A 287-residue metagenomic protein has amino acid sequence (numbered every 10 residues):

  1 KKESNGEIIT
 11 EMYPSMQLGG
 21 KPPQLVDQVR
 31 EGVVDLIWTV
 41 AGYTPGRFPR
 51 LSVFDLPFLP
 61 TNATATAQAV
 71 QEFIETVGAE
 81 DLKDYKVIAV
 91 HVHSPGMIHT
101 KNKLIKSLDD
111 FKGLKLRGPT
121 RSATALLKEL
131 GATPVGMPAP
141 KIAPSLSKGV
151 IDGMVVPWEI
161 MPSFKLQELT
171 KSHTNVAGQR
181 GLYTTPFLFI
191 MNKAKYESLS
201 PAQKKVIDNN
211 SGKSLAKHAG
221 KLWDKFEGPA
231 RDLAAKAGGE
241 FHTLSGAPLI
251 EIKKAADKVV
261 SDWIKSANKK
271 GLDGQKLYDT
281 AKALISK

Functional and structural regions predicted by a protein language model:
K1-T64, E80-K287: N-terminal secretory/targeting leader peptides
Q68-D81: Signature of the catalytic double-stranded beta-helix
